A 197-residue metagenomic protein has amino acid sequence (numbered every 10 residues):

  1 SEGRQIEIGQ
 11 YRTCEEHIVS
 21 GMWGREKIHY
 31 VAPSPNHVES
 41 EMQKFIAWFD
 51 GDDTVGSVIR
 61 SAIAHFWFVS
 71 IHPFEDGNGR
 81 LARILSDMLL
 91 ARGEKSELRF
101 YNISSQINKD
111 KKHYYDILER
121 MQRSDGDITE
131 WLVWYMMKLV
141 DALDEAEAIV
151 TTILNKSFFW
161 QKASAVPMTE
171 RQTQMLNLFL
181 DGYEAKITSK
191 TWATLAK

Functional and structural regions predicted by a protein language model:
S1-K197: FIC/Doc superfamily catalytic core
